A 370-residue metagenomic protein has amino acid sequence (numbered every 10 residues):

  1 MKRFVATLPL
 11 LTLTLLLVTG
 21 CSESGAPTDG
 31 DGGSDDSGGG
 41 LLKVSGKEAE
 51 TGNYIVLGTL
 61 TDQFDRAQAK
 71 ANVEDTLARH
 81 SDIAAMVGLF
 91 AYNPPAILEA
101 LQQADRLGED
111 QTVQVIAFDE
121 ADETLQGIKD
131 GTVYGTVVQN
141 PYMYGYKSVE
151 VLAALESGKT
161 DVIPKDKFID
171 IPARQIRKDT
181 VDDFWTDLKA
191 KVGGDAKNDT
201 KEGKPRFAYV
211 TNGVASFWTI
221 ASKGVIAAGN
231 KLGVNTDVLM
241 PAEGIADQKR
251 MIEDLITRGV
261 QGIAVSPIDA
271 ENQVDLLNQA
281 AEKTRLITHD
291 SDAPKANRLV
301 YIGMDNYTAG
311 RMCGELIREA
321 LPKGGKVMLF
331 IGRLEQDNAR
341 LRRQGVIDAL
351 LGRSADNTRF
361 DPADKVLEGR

Functional and structural regions predicted by a protein language model:
M1-K2, L15, L41: Low-complexity, intrinsically disordered short peptide segments enriched in small/polar/basic residues
M1-P9: Bacterial N-terminal signal peptides that target proteins for export
L16-G20: C-terminal motif of bacterial Sec signal peptides marking the signal peptidase cleavage site
C21-R370: A residue-level marker of the well-folded mature domains of exported/periplasmic proteins
